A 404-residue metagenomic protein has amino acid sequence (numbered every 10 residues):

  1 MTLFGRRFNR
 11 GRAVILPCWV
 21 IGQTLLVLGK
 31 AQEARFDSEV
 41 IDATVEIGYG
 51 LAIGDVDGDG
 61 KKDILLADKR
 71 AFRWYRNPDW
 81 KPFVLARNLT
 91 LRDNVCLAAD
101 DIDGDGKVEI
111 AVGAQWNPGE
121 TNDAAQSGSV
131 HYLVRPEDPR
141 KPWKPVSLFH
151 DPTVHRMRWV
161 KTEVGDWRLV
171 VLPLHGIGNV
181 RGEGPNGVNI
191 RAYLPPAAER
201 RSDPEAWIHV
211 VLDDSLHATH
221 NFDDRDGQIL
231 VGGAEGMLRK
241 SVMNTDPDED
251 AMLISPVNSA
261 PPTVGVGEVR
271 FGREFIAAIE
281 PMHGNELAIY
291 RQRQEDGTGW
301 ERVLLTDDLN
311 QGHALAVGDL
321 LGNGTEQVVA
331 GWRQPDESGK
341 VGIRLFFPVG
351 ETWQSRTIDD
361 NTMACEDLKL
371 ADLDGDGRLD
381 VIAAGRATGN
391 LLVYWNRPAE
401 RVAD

Functional and structural regions predicted by a protein language model:
M1-R10: N-terminal secretory signal peptides that target proteins for export/translocation
R12-L25: Bacterial N-terminal signal peptides
G29-D404: Beta-propeller-forming repeat regions
